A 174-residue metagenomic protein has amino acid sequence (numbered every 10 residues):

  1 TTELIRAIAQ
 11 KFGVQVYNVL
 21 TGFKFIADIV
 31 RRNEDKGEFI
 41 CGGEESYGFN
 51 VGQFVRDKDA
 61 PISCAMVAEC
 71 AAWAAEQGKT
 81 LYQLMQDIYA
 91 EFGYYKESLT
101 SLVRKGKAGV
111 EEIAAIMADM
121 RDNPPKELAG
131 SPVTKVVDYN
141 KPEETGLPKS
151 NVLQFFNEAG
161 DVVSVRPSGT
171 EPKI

Functional and structural regions predicted by a protein language model:
T1-G169: Phosphate-binding and adjacent anionic-ligand microenvironments
P172-I174: Generic C-terminus detector
